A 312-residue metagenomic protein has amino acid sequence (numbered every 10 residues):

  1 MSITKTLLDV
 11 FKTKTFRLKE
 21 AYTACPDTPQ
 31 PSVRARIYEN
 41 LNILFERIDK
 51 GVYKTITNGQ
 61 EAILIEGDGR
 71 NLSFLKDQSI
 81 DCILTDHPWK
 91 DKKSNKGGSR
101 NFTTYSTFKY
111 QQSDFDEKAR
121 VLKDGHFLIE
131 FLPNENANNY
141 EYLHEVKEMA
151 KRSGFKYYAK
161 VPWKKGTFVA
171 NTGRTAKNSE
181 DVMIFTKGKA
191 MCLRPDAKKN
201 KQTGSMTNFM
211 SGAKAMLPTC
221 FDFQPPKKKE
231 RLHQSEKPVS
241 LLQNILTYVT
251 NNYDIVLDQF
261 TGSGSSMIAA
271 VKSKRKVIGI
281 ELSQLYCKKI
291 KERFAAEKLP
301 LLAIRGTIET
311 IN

Functional and structural regions predicted by a protein language model:
M1-C287: Core catalytic lobe of class I
I290-K291: Conserved SAM-binding loop
A295-N312: Class I S-adenosyl-L-methionine-dependent methyltransferase module
